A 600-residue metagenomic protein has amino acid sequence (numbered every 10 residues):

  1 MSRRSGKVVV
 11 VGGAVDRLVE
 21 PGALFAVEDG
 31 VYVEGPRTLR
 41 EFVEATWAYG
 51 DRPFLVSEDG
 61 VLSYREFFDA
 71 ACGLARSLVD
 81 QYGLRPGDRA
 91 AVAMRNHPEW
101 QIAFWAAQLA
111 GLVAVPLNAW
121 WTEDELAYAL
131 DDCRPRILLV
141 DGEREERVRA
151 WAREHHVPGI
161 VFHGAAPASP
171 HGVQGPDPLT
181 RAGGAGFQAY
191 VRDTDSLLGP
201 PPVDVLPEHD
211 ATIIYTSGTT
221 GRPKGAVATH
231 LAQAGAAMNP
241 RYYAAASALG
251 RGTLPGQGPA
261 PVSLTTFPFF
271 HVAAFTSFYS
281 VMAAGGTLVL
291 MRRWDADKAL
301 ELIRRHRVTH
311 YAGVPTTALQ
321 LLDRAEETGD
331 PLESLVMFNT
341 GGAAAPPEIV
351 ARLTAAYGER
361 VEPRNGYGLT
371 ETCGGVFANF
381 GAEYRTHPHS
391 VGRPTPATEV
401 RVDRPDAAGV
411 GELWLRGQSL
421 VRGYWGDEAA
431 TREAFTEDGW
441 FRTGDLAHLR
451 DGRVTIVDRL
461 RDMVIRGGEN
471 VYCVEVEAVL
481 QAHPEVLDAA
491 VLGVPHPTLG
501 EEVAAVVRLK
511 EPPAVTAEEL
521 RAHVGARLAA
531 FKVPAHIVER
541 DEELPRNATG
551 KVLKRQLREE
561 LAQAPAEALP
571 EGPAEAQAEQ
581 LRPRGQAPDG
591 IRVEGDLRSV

Functional and structural regions predicted by a protein language model:
M1-A14, L109-R192, E511-P513: Structural core segment of the AMP-binding/adenylate-forming
G35, D51-R85, R89-H97, Q101-W105 (+2 more regions): Conserved AMP-binding/adenylate-forming core of the ANL superfamily
S63-R65, A211-N239: Conserved AMP-binding A3 loop
W121, L138-V140, Y311, G417 (+7 more regions): AMP-binding/adenylate-forming catalytic core of the ANL superfamily
R181, S196-Y215, G221-R222, T253-V262: Conserved pre-ATP/AMP-binding loop-to-beta segment of ANL
A234-V262, F270-T309, R324: Conserved AMP-binding/adenylation subdomain of ANL enzymes
A283, V308-G313, R324-T386, E399: Gly/Ser/Thr-rich phosphate-binding loop
R393-A397, P405-A434, V471: Conserved ATP/PPi-binding loop(s) of AMP-dependent carboxylate-activating enzymes
